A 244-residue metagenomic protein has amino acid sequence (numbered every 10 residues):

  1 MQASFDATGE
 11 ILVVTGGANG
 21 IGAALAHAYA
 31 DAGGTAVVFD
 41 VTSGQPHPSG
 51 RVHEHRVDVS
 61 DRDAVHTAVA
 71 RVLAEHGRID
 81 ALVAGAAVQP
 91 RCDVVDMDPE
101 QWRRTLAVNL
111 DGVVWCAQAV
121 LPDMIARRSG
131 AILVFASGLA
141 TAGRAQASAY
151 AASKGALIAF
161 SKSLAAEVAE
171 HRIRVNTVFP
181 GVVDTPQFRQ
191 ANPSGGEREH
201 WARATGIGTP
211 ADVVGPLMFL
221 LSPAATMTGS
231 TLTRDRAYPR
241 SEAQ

Functional and structural regions predicted by a protein language model:
Q2-A3, A142, T228-Q244: Short C-terminal tail/terminal secondary-structure segment of NAD(P)H-dependent dehydrogenase/reductase domains
D93-V94, Q101-R103, R198: Substrate-binding pocket helix/loop in short-chain dehydrogenase/reductase
V95, A142-S148, E170-H171, T205: Active-site loop immediately N-terminal to the catalytic Tyr-X3-Lys motif of short-chain dehydrogenase/reductase
A117, S153, S161: Active-site helix of classical SDR
P122, A166-E170: Alpha-helical segment proximal to the catalytic Tyr-Lys
S137: Residue(s) in the substrate-gating loop at a strand-loop-helix junction that position the organic substrate next
E170, T177, R198-R236: C-terminal helical subdomain
